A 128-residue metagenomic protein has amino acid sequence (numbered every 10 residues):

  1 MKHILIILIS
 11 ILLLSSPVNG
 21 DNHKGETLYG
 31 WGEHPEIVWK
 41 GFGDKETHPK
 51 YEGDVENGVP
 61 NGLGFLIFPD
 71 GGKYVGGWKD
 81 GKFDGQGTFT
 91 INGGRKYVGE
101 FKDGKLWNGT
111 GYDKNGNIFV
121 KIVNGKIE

Functional and structural regions predicted by a protein language model:
H3-I9: Sec-dependent N-terminal signal peptides
L5, L14-E128: Glycine/tyrosine- and acidic-biased, solvent-exposed loop/turn segments at the edges of beta-strands
